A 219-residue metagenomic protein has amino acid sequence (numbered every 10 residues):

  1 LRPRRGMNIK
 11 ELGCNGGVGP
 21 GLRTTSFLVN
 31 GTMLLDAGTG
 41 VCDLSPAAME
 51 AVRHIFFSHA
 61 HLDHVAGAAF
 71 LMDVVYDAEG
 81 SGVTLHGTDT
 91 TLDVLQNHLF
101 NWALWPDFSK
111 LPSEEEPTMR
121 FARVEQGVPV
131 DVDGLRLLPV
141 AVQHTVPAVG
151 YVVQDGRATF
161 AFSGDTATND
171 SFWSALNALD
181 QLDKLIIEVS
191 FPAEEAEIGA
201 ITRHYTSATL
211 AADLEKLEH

Functional and structural regions predicted by a protein language model:
L1-G6: Short, Lys/Arg-enriched N-terminal segments with co-localized hydrophobic residues within the first ~10-30 amino acids
M7-A48, A148-G164: Conserved beta-strand hairpin/beta-sheet module of binuclear metal-dependent hydrolase folds, prominently
I9, F27, H59, L95 (+5 more regions): Divalent metal-coordination and catalytic microenvironments
M33, H54-F56, L135, A158-F160 (+1 more regions): Structural motif
V41-G87, L182-D183: Active-site metal-binding motif and surrounding structural segment of the metallo-beta-lactamase
T90-A148: Metallo-beta-lactamase
A122-D180: Catalytic core of the metallo-beta-lactamase
A167-H219: Cap/insert and terminal regions of metallo-dependent hydrolase folds
